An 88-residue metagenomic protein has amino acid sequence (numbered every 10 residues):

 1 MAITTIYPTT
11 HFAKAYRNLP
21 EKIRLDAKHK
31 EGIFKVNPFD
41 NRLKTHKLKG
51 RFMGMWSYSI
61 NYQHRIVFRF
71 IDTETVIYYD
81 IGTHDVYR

Functional and structural regions predicted by a protein language model:
M1-T5, T10, K14, N18-L25 (+2 more regions): Enriched for short, Lys/Arg-rich terminal
I33-S57: A short, surface-exposed loop/turn module that caps and links secondary-structure elements
